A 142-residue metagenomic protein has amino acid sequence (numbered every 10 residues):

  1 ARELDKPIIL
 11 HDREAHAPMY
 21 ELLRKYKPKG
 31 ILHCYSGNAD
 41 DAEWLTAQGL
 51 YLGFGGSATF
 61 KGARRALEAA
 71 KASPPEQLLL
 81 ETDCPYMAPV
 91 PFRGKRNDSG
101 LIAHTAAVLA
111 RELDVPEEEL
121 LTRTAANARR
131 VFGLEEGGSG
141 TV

Functional and structural regions predicted by a protein language model:
A1-Q48, F60-K61, E68-A69, S73 (+3 more regions): Divalent metal-binding pocket/active-site signature
G49-G55: Short, basic, glycine/proline-bearing loop/turn elements
S57-A58, P85: Short glycine-rich anion-binding loops that position phosphate/pyrophosphate groups of nucleotides and phosphorylated
L67-E68, A107: Active-site phosphate/pyrophosphate- and oxyanion-stabilizing loops and adjacent acidic/basic residues in soluble
E76-C84: Non-cysteine beta-strand/loop elements that form the S-adenosyl-L-methionine
M87-P89: Amphipathic alpha-helical segments at domain termini/boundaries
I102-V142: Mid-to-C-terminal alpha-helical segments outside catalytic/metal-binding sites
